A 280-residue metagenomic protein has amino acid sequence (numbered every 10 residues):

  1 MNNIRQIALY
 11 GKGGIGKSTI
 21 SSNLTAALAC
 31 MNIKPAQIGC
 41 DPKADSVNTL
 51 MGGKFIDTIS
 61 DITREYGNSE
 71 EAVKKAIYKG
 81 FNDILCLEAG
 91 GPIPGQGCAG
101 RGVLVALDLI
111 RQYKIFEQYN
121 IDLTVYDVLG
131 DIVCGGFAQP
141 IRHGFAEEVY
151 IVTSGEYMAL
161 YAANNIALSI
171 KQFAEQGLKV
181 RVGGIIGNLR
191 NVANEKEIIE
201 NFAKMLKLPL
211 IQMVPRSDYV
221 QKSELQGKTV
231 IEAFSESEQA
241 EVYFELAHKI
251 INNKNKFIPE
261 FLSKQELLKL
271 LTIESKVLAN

Functional and structural regions predicted by a protein language model:
R5-P42: Walker A/P-loop phosphate-binding motif and the immediately C-terminal alpha-helix
G13, L87, A106, D127 (+3 more regions): Residue-level signature of catalytic and energy-coupling elements of molecular machines, predominantly ATP/GTP-dependent
A27-C86: N-terminal phosphate/diphosphate-binding loop that engages ATP/GTP or pyrophosphate donors across diverse enzyme folds
G91-R101, Y157-M158: Flexible beta-alpha connector loops of hexameric P-loop NTPases
Q112-L123, V128-R216, Q221-L225: Conserved catalytic-core segment of NTP-binding enzymes
Q226-E241: C-terminal boundary of histidine-terminating zinc-finger modules
A247-I258: Short, hydrophobic alpha-helical segments
P259-N280: A short, charged, Gly/Pro-tolerant segment at domain boundaries
